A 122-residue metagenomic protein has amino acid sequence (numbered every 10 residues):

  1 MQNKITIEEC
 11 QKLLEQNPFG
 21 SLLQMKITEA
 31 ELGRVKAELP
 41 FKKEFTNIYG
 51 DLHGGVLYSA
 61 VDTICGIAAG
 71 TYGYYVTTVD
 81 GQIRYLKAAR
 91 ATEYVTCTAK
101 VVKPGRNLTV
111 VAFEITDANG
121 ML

Functional and structural regions predicted by a protein language model:
M1-L122: Terminal targeting signals and extreme-terminal segments of soluble enzymes
